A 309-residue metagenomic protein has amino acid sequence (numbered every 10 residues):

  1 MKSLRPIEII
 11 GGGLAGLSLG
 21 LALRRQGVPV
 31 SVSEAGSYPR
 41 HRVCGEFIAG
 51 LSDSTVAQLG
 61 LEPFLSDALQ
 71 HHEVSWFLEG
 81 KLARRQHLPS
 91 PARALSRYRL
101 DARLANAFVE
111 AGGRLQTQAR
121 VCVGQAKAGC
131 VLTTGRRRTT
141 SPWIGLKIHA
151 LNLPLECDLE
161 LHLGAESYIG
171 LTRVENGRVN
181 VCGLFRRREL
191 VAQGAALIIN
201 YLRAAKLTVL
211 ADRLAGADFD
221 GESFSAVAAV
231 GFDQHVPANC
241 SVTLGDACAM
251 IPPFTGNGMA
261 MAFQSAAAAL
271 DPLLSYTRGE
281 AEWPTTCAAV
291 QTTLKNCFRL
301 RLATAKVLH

Functional and structural regions predicted by a protein language model:
K2, S54-Q58, P63-H149: Conserved N-terminal helical subregion
K2-E8: Extreme N-terminal starter segment of soluble prokaryotic enzymes
E8-G12, L21-C44: Glycine-rich FAD pyrophosphate-binding loop
G16-L17: N-terminal Rossmann-fold NAD(P) dinucleotide-binding loop
S37-L59: Conserved N-terminal glycine-rich FAD pyrophosphate-binding loop of Rossmann-like flavoproteins
A102-F219, A228, F232-D233: Predominantly flavin-linked oxidoreductase catalytic cores and closely associated redox partners
V191-P272, R278: FAD/FMN-dependent oxidoreductases across multiple families
D271-H309: C-terminal helical "tail/cap" subdomain of flavin- and related membrane-associated enzymes
